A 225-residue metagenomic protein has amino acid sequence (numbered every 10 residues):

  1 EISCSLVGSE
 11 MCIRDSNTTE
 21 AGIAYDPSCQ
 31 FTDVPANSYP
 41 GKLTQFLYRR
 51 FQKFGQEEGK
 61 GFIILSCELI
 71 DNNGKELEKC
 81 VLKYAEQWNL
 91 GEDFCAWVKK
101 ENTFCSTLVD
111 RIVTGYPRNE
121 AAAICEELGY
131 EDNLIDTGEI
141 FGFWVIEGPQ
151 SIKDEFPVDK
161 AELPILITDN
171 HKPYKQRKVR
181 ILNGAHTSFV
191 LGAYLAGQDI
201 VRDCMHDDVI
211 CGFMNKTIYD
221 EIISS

Functional and structural regions predicted by a protein language model:
E1-G8, C12-I13: Single conserved hydrophobic/aromatic residue that forms the stacking wall/gate of nucleotide- or nucleobase-binding
R14-Q87: Divalent-metal (Mg2+/Mn2+/Ca2+)-assisted nucleotide/phosphate chemistry catalytic cores
A24-Y25, G74-K75, V113-Y116, D154 (+1 more regions): Short helix/loop capping segments that flank catalytic or ligand/cofactor-binding pockets
K53-I63, Y84-A96, L195-G212, S225: Inter-helical turn/loop segments and adjacent helix faces that build the functional surface of alpha-helical bundle
G61-I64, E101-T103, V179-R180, T187-S188: Beta-sheet entry/capping signal
C67-G74, A96-R118: Short, conserved secondary-structure transition motifs
P117-E126: Short, surface-exposed amphipathic charged segments that create phosphate/polyanion-binding patches used for binding
E126-S225: A conserved active-site cap/scaffold subdomain adjacent to cofactor or substrate pockets
